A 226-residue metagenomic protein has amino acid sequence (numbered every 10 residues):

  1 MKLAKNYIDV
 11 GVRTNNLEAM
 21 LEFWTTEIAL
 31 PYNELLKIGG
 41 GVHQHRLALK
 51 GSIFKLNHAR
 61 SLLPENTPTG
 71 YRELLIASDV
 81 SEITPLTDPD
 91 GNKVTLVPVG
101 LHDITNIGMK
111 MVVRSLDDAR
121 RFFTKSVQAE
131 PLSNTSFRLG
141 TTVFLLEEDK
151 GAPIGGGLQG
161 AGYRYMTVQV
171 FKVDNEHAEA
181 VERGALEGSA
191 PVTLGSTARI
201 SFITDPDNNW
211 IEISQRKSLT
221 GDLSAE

Functional and structural regions predicted by a protein language model:
M1-E34, R46-S189, T193-T197, T204-E226: Glyoxalase I/VOC metalloenzyme domain signal
G39-R46: Glycine/small-residue-rich interface belts in oligomeric ring/scaffold proteins and their assembly partners
